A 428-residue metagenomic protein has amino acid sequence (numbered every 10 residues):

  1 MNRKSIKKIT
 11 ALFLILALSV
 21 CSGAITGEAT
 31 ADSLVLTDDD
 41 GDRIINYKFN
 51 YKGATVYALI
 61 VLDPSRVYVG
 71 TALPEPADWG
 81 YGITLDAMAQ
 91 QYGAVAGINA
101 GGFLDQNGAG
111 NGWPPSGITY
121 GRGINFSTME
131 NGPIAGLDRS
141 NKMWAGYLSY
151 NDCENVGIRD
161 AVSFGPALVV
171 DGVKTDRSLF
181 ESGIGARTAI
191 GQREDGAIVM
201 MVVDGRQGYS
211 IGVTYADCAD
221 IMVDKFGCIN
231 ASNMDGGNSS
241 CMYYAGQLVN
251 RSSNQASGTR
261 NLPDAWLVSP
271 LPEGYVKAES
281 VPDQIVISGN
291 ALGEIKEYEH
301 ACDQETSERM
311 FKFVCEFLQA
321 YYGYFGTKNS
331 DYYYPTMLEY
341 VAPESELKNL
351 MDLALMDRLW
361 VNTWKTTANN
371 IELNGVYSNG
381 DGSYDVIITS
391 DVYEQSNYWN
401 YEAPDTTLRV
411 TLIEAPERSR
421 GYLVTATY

Functional and structural regions predicted by a protein language model:
N2-F13: Bacterial N-terminal signal peptides that target proteins for export
L14-S22: Hydrophobic core
G27-S127: Zymogen propeptides
T30-D40, N99-F180: Active-site-adjacent helix-turn-beta-strand microarchitecture at beta-sheet edges that either contains or buttresses
T30-K48, V276-R309: N-terminal low-complexity, Pro/Thr/Ser-rich intrinsically disordered segments that act as propeptides or flexible
N107-M129, S178-N233, S239-V281, I285: Conserved, well-ordered active-site substructure
I287-W364: Core segments of small alpha/beta cavity-forming domains
Y377-Y428: Exposed beta-sheet edge and beta->alpha loop/turn motif
